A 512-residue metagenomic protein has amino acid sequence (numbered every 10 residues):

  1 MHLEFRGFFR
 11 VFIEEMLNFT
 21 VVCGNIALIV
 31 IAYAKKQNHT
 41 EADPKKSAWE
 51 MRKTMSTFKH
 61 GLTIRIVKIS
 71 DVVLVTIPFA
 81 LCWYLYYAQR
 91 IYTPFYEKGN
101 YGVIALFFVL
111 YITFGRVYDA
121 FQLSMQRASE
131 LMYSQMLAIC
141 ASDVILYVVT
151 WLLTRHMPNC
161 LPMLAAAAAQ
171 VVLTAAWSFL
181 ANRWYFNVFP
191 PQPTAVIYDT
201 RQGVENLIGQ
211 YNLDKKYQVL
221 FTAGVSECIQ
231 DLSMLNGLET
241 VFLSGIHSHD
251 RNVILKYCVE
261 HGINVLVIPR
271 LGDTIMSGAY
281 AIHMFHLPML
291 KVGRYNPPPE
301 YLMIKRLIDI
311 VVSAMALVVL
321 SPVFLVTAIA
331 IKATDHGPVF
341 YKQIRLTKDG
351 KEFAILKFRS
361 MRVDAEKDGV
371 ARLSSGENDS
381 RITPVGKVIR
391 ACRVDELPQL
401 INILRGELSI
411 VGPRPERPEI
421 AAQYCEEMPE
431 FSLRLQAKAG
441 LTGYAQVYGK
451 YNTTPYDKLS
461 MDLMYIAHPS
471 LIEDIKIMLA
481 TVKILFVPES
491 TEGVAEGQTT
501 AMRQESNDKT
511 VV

Functional and structural regions predicted by a protein language model:
F12, V30-A32, K36-L74, F179-S321 (+1 more regions): N-terminal hydrophobic signal-anchor/signal peptide
I29-A34, D43-F186, V512: Signature of alpha-helical transmembrane segments in polytopic membrane proteins
Q135, I139, P191-N206, P338-M361: Membrane-cytosol interface motif
G272-D273, F340-R381, T442-S460: Short, glycine-rich, amphipathic interfacial segments at transmembrane boundaries or analogous
Y301-A365, N402, L471, I477-V512: A hydrophobic, helix-centered structural microdomain
S375-K438, I477-L485: A short, structured surface patch at a secondary-structure boundary
